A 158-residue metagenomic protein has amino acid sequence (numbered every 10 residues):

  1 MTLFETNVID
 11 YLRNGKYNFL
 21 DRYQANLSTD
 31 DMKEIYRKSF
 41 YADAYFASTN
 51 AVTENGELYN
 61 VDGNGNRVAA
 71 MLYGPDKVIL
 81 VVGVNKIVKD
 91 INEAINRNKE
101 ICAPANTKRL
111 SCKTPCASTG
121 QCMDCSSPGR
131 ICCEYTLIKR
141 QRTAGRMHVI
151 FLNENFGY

Functional and structural regions predicted by a protein language model:
M1-Y36, F40-A47: N-terminal active-site beta-alpha-beta segment that forms phosphate/nucleotide-binding and substrate-recognition loops
S39-Y158: Conserved phosphate- and dinucleotide-binding cores of soluble alpha/beta proteins, encompassing both enzyme active
